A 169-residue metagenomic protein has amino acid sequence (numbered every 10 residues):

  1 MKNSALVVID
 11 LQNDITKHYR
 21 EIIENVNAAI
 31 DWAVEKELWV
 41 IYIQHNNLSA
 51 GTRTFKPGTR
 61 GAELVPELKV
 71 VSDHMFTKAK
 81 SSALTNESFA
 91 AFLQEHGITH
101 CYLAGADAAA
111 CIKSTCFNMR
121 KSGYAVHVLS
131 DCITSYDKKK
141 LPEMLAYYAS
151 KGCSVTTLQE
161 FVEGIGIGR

Functional and structural regions predicted by a protein language model:
M1-A5, A28-K36, R53-R169: Active-site-adjacent betaalpha module
V8-I9: Short hydrophobic beta-strand that contains or immediately precedes a catalytic carboxylate
Q12, N46-N47, D107, I133: Catalytic metal-binding/acid-base residues of hydrolase active sites
Q12-H18: Short acidic, Gly/Ser-rich segments with clustered Asp/Glu that frequently serve as metal-coordination loops in enzyme
K17, A50-G51: Glycine/Thr-rich phosphate-binding loops of Rossmann-like dinucleotide-binding domains
Y19-N27: Short amphipathic alpha-helical segment that frequently serves as the phosphate-/nucleotide-binding helix
A33-S49: Von Willebrand factor
